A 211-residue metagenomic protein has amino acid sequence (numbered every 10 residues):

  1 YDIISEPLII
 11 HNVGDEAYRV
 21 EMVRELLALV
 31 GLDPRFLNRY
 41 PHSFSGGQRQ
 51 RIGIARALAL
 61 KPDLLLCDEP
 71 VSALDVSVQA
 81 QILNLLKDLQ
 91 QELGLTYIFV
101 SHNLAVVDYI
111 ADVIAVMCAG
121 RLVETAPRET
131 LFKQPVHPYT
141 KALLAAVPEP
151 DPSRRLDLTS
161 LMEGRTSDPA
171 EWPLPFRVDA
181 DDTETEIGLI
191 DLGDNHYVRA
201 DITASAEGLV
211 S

Functional and structural regions predicted by a protein language model:
Y18-R35, L144: Conserved ABC ATPase "signature" region
P34, R128-V210: Charged, flexible cofactor/metal-binding loops and thiol motifs
Y40-F44, Q48: Conserved ABC ATPase signature
I54, I82: Hydrophobic anchor residue at the start of the ABC signature
A59-D63: A short, proline-enriched helix->beta-strand linker immediately N-terminal to the Walker B motif in ABC-type P-loop
V107-Y109: A short, surface-exposed alpha-helical micro-motif characterized by mixed small hydrophobic and charged/polar residues
